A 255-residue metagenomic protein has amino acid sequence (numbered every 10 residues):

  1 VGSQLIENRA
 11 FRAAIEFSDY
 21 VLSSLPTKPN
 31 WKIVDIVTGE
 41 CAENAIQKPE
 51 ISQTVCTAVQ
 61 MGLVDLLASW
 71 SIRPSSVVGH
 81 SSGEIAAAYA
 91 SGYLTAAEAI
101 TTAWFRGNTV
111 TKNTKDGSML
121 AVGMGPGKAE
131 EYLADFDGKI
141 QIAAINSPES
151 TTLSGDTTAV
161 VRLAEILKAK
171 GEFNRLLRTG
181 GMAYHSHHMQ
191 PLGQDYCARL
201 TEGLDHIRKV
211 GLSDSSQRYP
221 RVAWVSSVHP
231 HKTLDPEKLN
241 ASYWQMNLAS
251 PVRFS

Functional and structural regions predicted by a protein language model:
V1-A13, F17-S18: Short, surface-exposed "cap/lid" segments of acyl-processing enzymes
F17, S23-P29, I36-S255: Acyltransferase
